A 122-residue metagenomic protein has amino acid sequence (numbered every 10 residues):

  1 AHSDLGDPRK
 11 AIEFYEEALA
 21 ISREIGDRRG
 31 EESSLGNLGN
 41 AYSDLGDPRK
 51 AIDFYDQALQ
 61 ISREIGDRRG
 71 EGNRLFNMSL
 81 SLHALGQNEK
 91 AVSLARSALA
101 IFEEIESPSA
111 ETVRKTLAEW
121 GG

Functional and structural regions predicted by a protein language model:
S3-D4, Y15, R29-D44, R69-L80 (+2 more regions): Conserved alpha-helical positions within TPR/SEL1-like repeat arrays
H83, N88-S107: TPR/TPR-like (Sel1-like) alpha-helical repeat modules
